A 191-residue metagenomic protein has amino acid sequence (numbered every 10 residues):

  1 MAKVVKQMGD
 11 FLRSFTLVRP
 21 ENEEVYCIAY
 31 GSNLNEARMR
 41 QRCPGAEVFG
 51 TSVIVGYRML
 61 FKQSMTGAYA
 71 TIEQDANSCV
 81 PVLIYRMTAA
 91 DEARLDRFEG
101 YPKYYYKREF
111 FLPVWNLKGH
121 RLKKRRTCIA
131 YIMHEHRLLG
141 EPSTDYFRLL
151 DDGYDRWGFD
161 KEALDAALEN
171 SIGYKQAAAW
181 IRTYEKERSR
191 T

Functional and structural regions predicted by a protein language model:
A2-T191: Glycine-aromatic micro-motifs
